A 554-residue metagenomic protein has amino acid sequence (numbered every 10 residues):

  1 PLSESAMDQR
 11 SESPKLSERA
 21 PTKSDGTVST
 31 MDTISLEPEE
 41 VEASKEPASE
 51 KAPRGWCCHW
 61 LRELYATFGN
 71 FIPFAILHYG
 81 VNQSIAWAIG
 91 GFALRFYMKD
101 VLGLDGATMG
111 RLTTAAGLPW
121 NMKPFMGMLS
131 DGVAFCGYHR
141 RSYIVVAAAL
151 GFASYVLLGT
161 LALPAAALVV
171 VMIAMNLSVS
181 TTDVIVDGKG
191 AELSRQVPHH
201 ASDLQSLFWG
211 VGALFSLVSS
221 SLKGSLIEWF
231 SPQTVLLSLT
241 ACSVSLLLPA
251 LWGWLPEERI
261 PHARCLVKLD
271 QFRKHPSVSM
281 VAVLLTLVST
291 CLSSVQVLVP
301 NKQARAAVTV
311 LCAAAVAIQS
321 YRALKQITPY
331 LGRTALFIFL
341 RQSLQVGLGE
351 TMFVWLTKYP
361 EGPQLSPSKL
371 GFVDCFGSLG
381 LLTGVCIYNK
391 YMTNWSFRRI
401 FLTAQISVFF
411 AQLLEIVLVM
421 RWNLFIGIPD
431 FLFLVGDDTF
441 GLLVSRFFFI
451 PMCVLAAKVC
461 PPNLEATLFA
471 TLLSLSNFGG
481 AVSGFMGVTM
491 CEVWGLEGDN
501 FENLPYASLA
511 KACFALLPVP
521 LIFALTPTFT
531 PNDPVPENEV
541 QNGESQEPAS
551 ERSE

Functional and structural regions predicted by a protein language model:
D8-F71, A153, G159-V169, T181-V184 (+5 more regions): Intracellular loop-helix junctions on the cytosolic face of multi-pass helical membrane proteins
V81, S154, L161-T182, F339-L340 (+1 more regions): Hydrophobic core of transmembrane alpha-helices in multi-pass small-molecule transporters, especially MFS/SLC-type
F92-T108, R341, E350-L370: Short amphipathic helix-loop junctions that connect adjacent transmembrane helices in Major Facilitator Superfamily/SLC
G106-A107, Q196-F208, P367-S368, P462-L473 (+1 more regions): Loop-to-transmembrane helix entry/capping segments in MFS-fold secondary transporters and related SLC/MFSD carriers
P119-M126, L311-Q319, L370-W395, A404-E415 (+1 more regions): Transmembrane alpha-helices of Major Facilitator/SLC transporters
G132-A148, T393-F409: Cytoplasmic membrane-interface "Motif A"-like loop-to-helix N-cap segments of 12-TM Major Facilitator Superfamily
V145-L163, S407-G427: C-terminal ends and interior cores of transmembrane alpha-helices in multi-pass membrane transporters/permeases
V179-R195, F447-P461: Intracellular juxtamembrane helix-capping segments at the cytosolic ends of symmetry-related transmembrane helices
